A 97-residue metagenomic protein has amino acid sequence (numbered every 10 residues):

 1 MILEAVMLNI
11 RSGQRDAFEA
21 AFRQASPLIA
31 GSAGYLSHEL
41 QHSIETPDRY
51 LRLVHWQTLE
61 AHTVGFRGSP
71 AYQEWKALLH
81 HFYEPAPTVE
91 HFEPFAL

Functional and structural regions predicted by a protein language model:
M1-I2, D16-A17, G34-Y35: Short, flexible segments with low predicted structural confidence
I2, E39-T46, L51, K76-L97: Glycine-rich beta-strand-turn "strand-cap" elements at beta-sheet edges
I2-N9, E39-R67: Short, well-ordered beta-strand segments in beta-rich or mixed alpha/beta enzyme and ligand-binding folds
N9-E19: Short, surface-exposed ligand-recognition loops at beta-strand->loop->(often short) alpha-helix junctions that present
D16, E60-H62, L97: Residue-level signal for secondary-structure boundary sites
Q24-L36, H55-V89: An amphipathic, aromatic/His-enriched active-site/gating alpha helix that lines ligand/cofactor pockets
